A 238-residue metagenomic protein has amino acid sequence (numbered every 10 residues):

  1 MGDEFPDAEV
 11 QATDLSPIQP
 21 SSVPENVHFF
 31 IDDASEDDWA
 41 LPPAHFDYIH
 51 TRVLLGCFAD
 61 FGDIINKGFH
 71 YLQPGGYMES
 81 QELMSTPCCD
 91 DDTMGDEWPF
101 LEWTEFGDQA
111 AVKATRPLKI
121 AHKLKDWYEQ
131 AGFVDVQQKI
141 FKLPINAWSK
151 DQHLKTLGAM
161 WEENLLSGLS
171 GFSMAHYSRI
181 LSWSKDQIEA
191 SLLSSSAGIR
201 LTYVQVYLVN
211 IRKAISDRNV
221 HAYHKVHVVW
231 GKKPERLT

Functional and structural regions predicted by a protein language model:
M1, P6-D7, T13, F30-D32 (+4 more regions): Conserved NB-ARC/NACHT P-loop NTPase core of NLR-like innate immune receptors
M1-Y48, G62-N66: Class I SAM-dependent methyltransferase SAM/SAH-binding core
E4, I64-P74, W127, A131: Conserved helix-to-beta-strand junction in the class I
E9, G76-Y77: Short glycine-centered segments of the SAM/dcSAM-binding site in methyltransferase folds
D14-P17, A34-E36, T51, N66 (+5 more regions): Eukaryotic intrinsically disordered and solvent-exposed regulatory patches
A44-V53, E79: Short SAM/SAH-binding signature in class I
G56, G62, Y77-L181: Conserved catalytic/acceptor-binding region of the Class I
A131-T238: C-terminal lobe and adjacent flexible extensions of AdoMet/dcAdoMet transferase-like proteins
